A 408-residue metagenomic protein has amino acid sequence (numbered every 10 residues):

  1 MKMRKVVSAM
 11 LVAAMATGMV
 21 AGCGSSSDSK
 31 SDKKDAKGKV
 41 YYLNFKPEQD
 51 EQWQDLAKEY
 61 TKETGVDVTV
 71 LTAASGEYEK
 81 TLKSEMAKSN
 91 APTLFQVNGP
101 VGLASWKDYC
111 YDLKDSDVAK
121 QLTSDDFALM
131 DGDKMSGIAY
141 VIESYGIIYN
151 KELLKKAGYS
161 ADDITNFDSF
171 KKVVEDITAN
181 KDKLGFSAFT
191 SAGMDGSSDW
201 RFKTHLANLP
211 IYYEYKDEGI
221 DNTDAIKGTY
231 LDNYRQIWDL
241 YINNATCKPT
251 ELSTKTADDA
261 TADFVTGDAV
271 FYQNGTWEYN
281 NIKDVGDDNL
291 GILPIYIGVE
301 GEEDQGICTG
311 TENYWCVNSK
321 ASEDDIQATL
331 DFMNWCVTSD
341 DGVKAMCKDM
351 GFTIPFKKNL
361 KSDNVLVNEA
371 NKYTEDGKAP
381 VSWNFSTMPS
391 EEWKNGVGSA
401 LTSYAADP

Functional and structural regions predicted by a protein language model:
R4-L11, A21-G102, V118-K120, S253 (+4 more regions): Conserved N-terminal structural module of periplasmic/extracytoplasmic solute-binding proteins
K62-E63, A157, T246, D284-D349: Extracytoplasmic/periplasmic substrate-recognition and gating elements
E85, P92-T93, A119-L154, S187 (+2 more regions): A structural signal for short loop-to-beta-strand junctions that line the ligand-binding cleft of periplasmic/secreted
N98-Y149, R201, H205, G291-P294: Hinge/lid segment of periplasmic solute-binding proteins
D112-D126, F189, G193-G196, I211-Q236 (+4 more regions): Short, solvent-exposed loop/beta-turn-alpha elements that line the ligand-binding surface or hinge of extracytoplasmic
S136-Y140, Y145, K171-T223, A269: Extracytoplasmic/periplasmic solute-binding protein
A139, T309, D349-P355, E369-P408: C-terminal capping/gating helix-and-loop segments adjacent to ligand/active sites or protein-protein/ligand interfaces
V174-E175, I220-S253: Glycine-centered hinge/linker elements that transmit conformational signals in sensory and ligand-binding systems
